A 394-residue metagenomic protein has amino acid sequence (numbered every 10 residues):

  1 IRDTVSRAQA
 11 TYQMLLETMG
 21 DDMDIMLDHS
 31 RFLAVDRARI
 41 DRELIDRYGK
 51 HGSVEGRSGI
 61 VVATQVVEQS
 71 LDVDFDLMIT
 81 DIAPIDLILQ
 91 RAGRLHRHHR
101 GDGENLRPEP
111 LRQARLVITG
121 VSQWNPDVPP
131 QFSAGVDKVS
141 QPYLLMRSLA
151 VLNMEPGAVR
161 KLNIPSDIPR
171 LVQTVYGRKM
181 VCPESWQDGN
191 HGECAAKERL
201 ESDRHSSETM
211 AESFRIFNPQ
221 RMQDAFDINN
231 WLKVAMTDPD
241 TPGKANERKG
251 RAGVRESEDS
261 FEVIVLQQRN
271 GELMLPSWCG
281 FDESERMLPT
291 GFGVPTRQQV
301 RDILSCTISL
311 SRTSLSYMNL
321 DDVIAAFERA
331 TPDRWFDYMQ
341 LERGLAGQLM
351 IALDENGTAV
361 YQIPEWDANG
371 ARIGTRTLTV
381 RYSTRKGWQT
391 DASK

Functional and structural regions predicted by a protein language model:
R2, S6-H51, F75, I79-K394: C-terminal helicase lobe and adjacent C-terminal extensions/tails of nucleic-acid helicase motors
S53-E68: Conserved two-lobed SF2 helicase motor
D72: Flexible glycine/serine/alanine-rich "lid" or loop that lines and gates the nucleotide-sugar donor pocket in diverse
